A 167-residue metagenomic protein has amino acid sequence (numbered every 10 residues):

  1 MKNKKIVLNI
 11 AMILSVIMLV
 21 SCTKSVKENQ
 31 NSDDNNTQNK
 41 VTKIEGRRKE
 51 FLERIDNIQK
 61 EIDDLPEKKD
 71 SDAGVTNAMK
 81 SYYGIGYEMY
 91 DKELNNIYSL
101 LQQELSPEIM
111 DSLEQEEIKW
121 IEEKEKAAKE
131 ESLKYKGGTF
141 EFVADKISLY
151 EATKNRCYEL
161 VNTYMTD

Functional and structural regions predicted by a protein language model:
K2-A11: Bacterial N-terminal signal peptides that target proteins for export
M18-S21: C-terminal motif of bacterial Sec signal peptides marking the signal peptidase cleavage site
T23-D167: N-terminal alpha-helical modules
